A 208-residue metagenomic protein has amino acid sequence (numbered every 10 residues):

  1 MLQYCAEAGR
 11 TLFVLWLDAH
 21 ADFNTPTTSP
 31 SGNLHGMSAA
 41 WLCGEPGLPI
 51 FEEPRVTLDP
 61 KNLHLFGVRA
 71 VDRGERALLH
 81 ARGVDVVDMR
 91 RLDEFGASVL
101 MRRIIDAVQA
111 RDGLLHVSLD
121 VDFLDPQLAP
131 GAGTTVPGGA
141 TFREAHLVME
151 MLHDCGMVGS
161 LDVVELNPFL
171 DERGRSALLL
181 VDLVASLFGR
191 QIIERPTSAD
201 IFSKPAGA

Functional and structural regions predicted by a protein language model:
M1-E52, C155: Active-site histidine-anchored catalytic micro-motif
E7-A8, L78, D85-A208: Catalytic cores of soluble, metal-dependent hydrolases
G9-L12, D59-K61, G113: Short coil/turn connectors at secondary-structure junctions
L12-W16, L65, H116-S118: Short glycine-aspartate micro-motif
W16-A19, C43, N62-A70, D88-R90 (+1 more regions): Short, structured patches in soluble enzyme cores that scaffold and shape functional sites
G32-R73, V99: Active-site glycine-rich loop that binds ribose-phosphate moieties when present
E53, R69-R90: Active-site-proximal loop/helix segment associated with metal-binding centers of metalloenzymes
